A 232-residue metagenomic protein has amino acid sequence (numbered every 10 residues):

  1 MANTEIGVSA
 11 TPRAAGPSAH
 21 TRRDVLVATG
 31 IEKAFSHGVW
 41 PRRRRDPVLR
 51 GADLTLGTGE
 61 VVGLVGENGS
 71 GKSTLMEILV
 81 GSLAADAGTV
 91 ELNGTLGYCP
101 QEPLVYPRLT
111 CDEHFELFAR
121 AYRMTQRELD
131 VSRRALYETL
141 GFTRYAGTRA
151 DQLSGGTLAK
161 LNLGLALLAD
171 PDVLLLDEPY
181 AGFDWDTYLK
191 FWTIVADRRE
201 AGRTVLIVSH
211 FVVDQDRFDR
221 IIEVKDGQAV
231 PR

Functional and structural regions predicted by a protein language model:
L26, R42, L49-G51: Conserved structural motif at the start of ABC-family nucleotide-binding domains
V65-E67: The feature captures the beta-strand-to-loop junction immediately N-terminal to the Walker
V80: Helix-to-loop junction immediately C-terminal to a conserved catalytic motif
E116, R120, R127-Y145: Conserved ABC ATPase "signature" region
R149-G156: Conserved ABC ATPase signature
L174-E178: Catalytic Walker B motif of ABC-type/P-loop ATPase nucleotide-binding domains
